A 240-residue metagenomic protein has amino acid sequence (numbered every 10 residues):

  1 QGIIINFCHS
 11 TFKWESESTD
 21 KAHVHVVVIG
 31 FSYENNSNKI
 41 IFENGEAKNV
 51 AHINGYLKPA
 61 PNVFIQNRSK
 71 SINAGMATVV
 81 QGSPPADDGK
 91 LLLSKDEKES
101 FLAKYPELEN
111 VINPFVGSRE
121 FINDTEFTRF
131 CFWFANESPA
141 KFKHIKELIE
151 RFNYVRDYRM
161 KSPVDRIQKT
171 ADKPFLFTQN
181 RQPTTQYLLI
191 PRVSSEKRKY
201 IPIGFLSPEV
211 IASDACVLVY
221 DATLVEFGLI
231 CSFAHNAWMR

Functional and structural regions predicted by a protein language model:
Q1-N110, N123-T128, P139-K143, G204-C216 (+2 more regions): Signature of N6-adenine DNA methyltransferases within the class I
T11-W14, E147, R151-C216: Flexible, glycine/threonine-enriched loop-and-boundary segments that flank and lead into catalytic domains of large
F12, Y33-N35, L57, E120 (+6 more regions): Short, flexible loop/turn elements at secondary-structure junctions
S18, N62-V63, S118-E126, D157-D165 (+2 more regions): Intrinsically disordered or highly flexible coil/loop and linker segments, enriched in small and charged/polar residues
F42-N44, N110-P114, T125-F132, S162-K173: Short coil/turn segments at secondary-structure boundaries
F115, D157-Y158, P183-Y200, D221-R240: Short Ser/Thr-interspersed hydrophobic loop/turn segments at strand-loop and sheet-helix junctions that line or gate
T128-R156: Loop/helix patches that line or flank the sugar-binding groove of alpha-linked glycan CAZymes
